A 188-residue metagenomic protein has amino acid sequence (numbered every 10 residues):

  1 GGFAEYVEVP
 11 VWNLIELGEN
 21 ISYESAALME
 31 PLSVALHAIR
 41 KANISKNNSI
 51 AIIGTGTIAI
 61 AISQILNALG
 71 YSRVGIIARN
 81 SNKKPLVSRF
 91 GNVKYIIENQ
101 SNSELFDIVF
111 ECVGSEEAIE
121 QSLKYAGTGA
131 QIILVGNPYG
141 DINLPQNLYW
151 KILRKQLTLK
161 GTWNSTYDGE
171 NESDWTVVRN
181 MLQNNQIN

Functional and structural regions predicted by a protein language model:
G1-I15: Glycine-rich phosphate/adenylate-binding loop and adjacent beta-alpha elements of nucleotide- or dinucleotide-binding
V9, E30, L182: A conserved hydrophobic position in a structured secondary element of the catalytic/binding core that shapes
I15, G75, Q131-I133, K160: Structural detector of well-ordered beta-strand residues that form the stable sheet scaffold of enzyme domains
I21-I97: Mid-domain Rossmann-like dinucleotide-binding core that forms the NAD(H)/NADP(H) cofactor-binding site
N43-S45, G114, G127-T128, I187: Short conserved AdoMet
L69, P85-L157: Glycine-rich cofactor phosphate-binding loops and adjacent beta1-alpha1 units of small-molecule cofactor enzyme domains
R79-N80, N137-G140, N164-S165: Short, ordered loop/turn segments at secondary-structure junctions
I142-N188: C-terminal substrate-binding/catalytic core of Rossmann-like NAD(P)-dependent dehydrogenases/reductases
